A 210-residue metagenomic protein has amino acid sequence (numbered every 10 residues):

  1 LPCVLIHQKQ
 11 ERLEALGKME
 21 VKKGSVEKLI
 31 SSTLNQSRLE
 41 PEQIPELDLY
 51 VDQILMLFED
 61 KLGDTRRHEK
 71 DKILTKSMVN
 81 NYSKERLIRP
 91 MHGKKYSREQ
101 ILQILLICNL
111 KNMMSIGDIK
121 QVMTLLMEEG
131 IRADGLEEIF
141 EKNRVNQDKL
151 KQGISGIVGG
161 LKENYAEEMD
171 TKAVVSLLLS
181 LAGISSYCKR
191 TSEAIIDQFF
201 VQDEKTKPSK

Functional and structural regions predicted by a protein language model:
L1-P2: Intrinsically disordered, low-complexity segments enriched in serine/proline and basic residues
Q8-M127: Basic helix-turn-helix/winged-helix DNA-binding cores and closely related short helical interaction motifs
V122-L125, E129-K210: Intrinsically disordered, low-complexity, charge-dense segments enriched in Lys/Arg and Glu/Asp interspersed
